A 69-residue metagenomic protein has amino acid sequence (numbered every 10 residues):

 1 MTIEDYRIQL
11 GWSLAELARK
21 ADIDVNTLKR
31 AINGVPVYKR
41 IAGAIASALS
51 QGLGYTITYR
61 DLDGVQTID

Functional and structural regions predicted by a protein language model:
M1-W12, E16-R19, Y55-R60: A short, Lys/Arg-rich alpha-helix, primarily the initiator
D5, R19, R30, S47 (+1 more regions): DNA-binding alpha-helical recognition surfaces that contact promoter or target DNA
I8, R30, K39-R40, Y55-D69: Short, charged recognition helix plus adjacent turn of helix-turn-helix-like nucleic-acid-binding domains
S13, T27, I41: Ser/Thr-centric signal marking residues that sit in or immediately flank functional binding/regulatory motifs
D22-V37: Recognition helix of helix-turn-helix/homeodomain-like DNA-binding domains that insert into the DNA major groove
G34-S47: Short, basic-rich loop-to-helix N-cap that marks the start of a DNA-contacting helix
